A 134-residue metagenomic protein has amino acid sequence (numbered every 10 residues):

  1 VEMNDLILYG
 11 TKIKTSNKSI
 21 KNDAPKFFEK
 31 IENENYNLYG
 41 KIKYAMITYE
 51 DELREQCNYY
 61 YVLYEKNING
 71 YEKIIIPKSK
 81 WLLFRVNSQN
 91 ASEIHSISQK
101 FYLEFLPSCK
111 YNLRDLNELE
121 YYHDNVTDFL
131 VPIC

Functional and structural regions predicted by a protein language model:
V1-C134: A solvent-exposed interaction/effector surface
